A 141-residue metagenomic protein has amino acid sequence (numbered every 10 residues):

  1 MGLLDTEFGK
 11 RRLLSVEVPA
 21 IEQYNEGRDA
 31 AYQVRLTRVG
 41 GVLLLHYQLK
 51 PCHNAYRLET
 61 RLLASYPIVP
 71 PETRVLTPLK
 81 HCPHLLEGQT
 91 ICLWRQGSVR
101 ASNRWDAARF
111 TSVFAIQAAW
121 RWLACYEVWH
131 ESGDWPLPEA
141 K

Functional and structural regions predicted by a protein language model:
M1-R57, S65-K141: UBC/E2-like fold recognition across ubiquitin and ubiquitin-like conjugation systems, capturing catalytically active
